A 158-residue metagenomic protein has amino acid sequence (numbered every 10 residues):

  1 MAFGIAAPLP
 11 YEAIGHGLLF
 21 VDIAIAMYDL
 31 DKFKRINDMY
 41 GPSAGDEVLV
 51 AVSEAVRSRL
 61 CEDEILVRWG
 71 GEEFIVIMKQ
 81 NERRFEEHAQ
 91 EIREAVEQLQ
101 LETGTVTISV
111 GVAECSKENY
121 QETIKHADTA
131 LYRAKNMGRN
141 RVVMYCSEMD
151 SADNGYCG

Functional and structural regions predicted by a protein language model:
M1-A24, D31-C61, V67-G71, I75-V76 (+3 more regions): Conserved long alpha-helical elements within nucleotide-processing catalytic cores of c-di-GMP signaling and class III
A2, A13-L18, A113-G158: Catalytic-core segments of nucleotide cyclases and related cyclic-nucleotide turnover enzymes
I23, V106-I108, N140: Change "...and in nucleic-acid phosphodiester-cleaving endonucleases..." to "...and in nucleic-acid processing enzymes
A24-A26, V67, G111-A113, V143: Conserved beta-strand cores of small sensory beta-sandwich domains that regulate signal transduction, primarily PAS/PAC
R68, V96-C115, T123: Catalytic core regions of nucleotide second-messenger enzymes
M78-K79, E114: C-terminal beta-strand of the catalytic ATP-binding
R93: Short alpha-helical N-box/ATP-lid segment at the N-terminus of the HATPase_c
